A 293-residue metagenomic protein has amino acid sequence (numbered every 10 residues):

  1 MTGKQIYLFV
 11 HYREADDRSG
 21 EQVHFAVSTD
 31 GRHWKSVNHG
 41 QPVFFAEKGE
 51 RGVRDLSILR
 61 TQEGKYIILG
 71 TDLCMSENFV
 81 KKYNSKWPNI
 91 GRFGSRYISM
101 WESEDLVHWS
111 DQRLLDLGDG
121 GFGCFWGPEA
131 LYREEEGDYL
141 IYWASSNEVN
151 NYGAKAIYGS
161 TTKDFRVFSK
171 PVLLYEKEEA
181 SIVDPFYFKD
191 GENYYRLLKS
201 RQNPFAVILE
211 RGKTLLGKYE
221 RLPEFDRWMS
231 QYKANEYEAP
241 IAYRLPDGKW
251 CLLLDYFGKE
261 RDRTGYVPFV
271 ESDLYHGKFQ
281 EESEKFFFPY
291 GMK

Functional and structural regions predicted by a protein language model:
M1-K293: Carbohydrate-active catalytic/glycan-binding domains of CAZyme proteins, especially the secreted or lumenal ectodomains
